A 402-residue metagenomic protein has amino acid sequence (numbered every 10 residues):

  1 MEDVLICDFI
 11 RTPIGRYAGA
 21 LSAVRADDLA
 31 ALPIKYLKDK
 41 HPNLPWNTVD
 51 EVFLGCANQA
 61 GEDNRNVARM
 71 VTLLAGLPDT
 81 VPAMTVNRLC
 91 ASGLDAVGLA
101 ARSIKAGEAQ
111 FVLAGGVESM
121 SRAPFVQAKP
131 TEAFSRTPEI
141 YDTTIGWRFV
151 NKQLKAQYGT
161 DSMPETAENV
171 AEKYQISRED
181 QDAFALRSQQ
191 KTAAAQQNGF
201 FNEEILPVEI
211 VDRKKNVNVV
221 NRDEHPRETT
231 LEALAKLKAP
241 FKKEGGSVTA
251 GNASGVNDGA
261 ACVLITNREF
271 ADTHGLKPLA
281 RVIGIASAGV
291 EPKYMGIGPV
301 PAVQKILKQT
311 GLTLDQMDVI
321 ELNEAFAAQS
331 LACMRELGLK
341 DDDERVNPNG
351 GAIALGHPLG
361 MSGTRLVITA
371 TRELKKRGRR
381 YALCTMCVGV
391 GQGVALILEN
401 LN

Functional and structural regions predicted by a protein language model:
M1-V24, I145, L231-I297, P301 (+5 more regions): Condensing-enzyme catalytic core mediating Claisen C-C bond formation in acyl metabolism
M1-V71, A75, P82, T166-R178 (+5 more regions): Conserved active-site "lid/cap" helical segment
R11-T12, S22-L32, N43, D180-T273 (+1 more regions): N-terminal extracellular/periplasmic Venus flytrap/periplasmic-binding protein-like
V24, C56-F111, T144-W147, Q157-S162 (+4 more regions): Conserved catalytic cysteine-centered active-site region of acyl-thioester-dependent Claisen-condensing enzymes
R88-E118, A171-F200, C262-E269, M334-R335 (+2 more regions): Active-site-proximal alpha-helical scaffold in enzymes
F111-N169: Flexible glycine-/small-residue-enriched beta->alpha junction loops that bind anionic phosphate/pyrophosphate groups
E168, D212, I283-A354: Active-site pocket-lining segment
